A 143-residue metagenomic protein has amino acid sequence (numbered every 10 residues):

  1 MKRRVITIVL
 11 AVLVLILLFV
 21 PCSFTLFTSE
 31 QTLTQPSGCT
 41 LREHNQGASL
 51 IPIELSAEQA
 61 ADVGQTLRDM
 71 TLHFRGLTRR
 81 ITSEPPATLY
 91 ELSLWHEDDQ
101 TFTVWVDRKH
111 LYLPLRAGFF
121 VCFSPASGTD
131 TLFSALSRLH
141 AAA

Functional and structural regions predicted by a protein language model:
K2-A143: Function-determining sites in protein domains
